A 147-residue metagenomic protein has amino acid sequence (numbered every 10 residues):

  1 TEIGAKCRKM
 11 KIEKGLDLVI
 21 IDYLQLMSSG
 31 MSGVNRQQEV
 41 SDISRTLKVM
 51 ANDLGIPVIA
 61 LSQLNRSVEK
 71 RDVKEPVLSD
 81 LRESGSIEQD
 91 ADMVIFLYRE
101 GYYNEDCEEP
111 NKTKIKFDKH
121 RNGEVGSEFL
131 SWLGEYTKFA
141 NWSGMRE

Functional and structural regions predicted by a protein language model:
T1-V19, S28, G33, D42-G55 (+1 more regions): C-terminal regions of RecA-like/P-loop NTPase motor modules
Y23: Walker B catalytic acidic pair
Q38-V40: VWA/integrin I-like adhesion module and closely mimicked acidic/polar interface patches used
L61-Q63: Conserved H-loop
